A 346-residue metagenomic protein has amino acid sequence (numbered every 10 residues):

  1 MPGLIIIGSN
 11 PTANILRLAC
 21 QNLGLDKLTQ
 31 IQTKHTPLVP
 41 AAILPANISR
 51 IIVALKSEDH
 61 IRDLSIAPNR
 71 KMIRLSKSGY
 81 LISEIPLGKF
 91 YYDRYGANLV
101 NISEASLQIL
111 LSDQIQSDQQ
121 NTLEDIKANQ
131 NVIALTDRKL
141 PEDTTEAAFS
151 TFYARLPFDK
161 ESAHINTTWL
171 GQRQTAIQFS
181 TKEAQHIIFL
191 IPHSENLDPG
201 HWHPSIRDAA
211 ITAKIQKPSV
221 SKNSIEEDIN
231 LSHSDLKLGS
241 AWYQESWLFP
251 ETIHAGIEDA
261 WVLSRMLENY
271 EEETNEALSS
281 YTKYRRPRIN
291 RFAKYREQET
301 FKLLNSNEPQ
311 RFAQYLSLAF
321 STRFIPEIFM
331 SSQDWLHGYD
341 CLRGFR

Functional and structural regions predicted by a protein language model:
M1-P2, D63, L248-F249, R265-R346: C-terminal helical "tail/cap" subdomain of flavin- and related membrane-associated enzymes
P2-I7, A19, P45-D159, C341-R346: Conserved N-terminal helical subregion
I6-A19, L23, F152, S221-K302: Conserved mid-domain beta->alpha element of the FAD-binding
D26-Q32: Short beta-strand "acidic-cap" motif of Rossmann-like dinucleotide-binding folds
T33, G88-Y95, A260, R296-E299: Short glycine/proline- and charge-enriched loop/turn segments that cap or connect secondary-structure elements
L38-V39: A short, glycine/small-residue-rich beta-strand->loop->alpha-helix junction that serves as a flexible
I109-S117, N121-V220: Conserved FAD-binding catalytic core of PHBH/FMO-like flavoproteins
